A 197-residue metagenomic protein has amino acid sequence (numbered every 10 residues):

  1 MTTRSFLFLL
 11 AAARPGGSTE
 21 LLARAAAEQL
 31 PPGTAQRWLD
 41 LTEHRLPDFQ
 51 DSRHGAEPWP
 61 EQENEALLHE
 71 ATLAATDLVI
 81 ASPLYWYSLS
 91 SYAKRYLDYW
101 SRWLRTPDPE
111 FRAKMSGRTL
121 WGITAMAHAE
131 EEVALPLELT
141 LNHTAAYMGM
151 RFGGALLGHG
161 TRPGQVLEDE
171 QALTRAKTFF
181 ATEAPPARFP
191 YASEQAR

Functional and structural regions predicted by a protein language model:
M1-T106, E110, Q171-R197: N-terminal beta1-alpha1-beta2 submodule of the flavodoxin-like/Rossmannoid cofactor-binding fold
A13-G16, L84-Y87, A127-E131, T161-G164: Short histidine/acidic/glycine/proline-rich micro-motifs that form metal- and phosphate-coordinating active-site loops
P47-Q50, G160-Q165: A short acidic, helix-capping loop that chelates divalent metal ions and anchors anionic groups
P109-G153: Short, glycine-/small-residue-rich phosphate/pyrophosphate-handling segment
G154-H159: Beta-strand-loop-alpha "switch" segments that mediate conformational coupling across diverse proteins
